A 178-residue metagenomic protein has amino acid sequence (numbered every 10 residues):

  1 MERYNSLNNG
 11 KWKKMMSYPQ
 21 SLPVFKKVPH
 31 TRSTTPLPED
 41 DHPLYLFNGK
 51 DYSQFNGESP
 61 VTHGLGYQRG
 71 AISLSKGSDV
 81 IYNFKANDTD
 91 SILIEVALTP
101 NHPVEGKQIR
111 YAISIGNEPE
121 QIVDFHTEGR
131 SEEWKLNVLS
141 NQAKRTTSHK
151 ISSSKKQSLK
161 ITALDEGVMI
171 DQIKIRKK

Functional and structural regions predicted by a protein language model:
M1-K178: Extracytoplasmic
